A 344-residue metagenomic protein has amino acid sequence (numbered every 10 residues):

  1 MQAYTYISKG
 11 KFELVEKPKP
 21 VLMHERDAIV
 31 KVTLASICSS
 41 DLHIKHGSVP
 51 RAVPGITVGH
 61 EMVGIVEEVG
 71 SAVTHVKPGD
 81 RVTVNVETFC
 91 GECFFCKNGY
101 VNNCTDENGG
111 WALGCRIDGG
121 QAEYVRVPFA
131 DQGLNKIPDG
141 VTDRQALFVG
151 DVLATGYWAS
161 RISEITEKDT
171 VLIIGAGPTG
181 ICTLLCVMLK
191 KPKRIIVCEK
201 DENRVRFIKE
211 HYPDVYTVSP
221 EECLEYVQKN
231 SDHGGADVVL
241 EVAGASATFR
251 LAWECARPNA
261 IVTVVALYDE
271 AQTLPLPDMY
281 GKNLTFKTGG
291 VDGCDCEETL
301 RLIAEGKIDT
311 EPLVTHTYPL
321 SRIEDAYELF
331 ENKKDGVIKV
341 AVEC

Functional and structural regions predicted by a protein language model:
M1, K200, E225-Y226, R250-E254 (+1 more regions): C-terminal hydrophobic helical "lid"/dimerization subdomain of Rossmann-like NAD(P)H-dependent oxidoreductases
P20-A35, S48-K97, P138-V141: Glycine-rich beta-strand-centered segment in the early N-terminal region that forms part of a ligand/cofactor-binding
L34, N85, L240-V242, C344: Short, well-ordered coil/turn residues at beta-beta hairpins and beta-strand->alpha-helix junctions within
H75-P78, E167, P258: Short, flexible surface segments
E92-I174: NAD(P)H dinucleotide-binding glycine-rich loop of Rossmann-like/cofactor-binding domains, especially the beta1-alpha1
K136-E221: Mid-domain Rossmann-like dinucleotide-binding core that forms the NAD(H)/NADP(H) cofactor-binding site
S163-I165, M188, V205-T285: Glycine-rich cofactor phosphate-binding loops and adjacent beta1-alpha1 units of small-molecule cofactor enzyme domains
E199, A266, G290: Conserved acidic E/D residue at the C-terminus of a beta-strand in Rossmann-like folds
